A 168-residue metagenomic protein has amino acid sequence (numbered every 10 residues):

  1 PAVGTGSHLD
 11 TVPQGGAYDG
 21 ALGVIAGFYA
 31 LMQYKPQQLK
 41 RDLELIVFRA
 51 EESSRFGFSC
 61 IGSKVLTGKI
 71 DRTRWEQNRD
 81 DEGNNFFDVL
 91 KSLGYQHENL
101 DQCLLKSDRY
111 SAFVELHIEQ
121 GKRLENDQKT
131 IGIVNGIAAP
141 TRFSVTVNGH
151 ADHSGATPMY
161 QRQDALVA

Functional and structural regions predicted by a protein language model:
G4-G6, V114-E115: Structural motif
T5-H8, Q14-E52, T141-V147, H153 (+1 more regions): Alpha-helical metal-binding/catalytic segments enriched in His/Glu/Asp
A50-E51, R55-A168: Midchain, well-structured core segments that form catalytic/ion-binding scaffolds
